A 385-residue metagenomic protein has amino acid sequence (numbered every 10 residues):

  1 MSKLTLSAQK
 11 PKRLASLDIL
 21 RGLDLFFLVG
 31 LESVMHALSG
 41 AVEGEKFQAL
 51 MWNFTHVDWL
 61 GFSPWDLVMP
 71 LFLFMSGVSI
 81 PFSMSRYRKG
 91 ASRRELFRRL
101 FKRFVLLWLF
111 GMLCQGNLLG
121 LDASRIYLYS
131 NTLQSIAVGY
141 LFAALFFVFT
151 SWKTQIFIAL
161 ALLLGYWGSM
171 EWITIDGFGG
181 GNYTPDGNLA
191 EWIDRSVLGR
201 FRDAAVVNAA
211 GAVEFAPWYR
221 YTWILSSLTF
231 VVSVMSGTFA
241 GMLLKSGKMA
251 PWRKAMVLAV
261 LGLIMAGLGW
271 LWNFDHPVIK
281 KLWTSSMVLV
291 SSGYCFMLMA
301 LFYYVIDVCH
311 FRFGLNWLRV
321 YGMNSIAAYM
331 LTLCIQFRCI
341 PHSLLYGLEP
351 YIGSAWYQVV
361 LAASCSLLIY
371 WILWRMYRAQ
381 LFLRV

Functional and structural regions predicted by a protein language model:
M1-V385: Alpha-helical transmembrane segments and their immediate juxtamembrane cytosolic regions
